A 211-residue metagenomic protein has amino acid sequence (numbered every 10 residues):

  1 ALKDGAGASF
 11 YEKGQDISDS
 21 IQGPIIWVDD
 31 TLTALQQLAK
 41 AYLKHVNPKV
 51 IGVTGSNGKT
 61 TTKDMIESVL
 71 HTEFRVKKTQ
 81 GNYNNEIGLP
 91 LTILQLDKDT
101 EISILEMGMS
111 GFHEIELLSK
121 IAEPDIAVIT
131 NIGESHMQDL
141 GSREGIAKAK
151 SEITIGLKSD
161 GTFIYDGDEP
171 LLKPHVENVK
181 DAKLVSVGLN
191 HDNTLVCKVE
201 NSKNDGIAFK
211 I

Functional and structural regions predicted by a protein language model:
A1, L89, T130, F209-K210: Residue-level signature of catalytic and energy-coupling elements of molecular machines, predominantly ATP/GTP-dependent
A1-Q37: N-terminal leader/targeting and accessory segments in enzymes
F10-I17, G167-L171, L189-N190: Short, polar loop motifs at secondary-structure junctions
D19, K44-H45, K203: Short, flexible hinge/linker loops that cap or flank conserved catalytic cores
P24-I26, K77, V185, L195: Structural signal for short hydrophobic segments within the conserved structured cores of catalytic domains across
W27, T33-G167, L171-K180: Phosphate-binding loop of NTP-binding sites
R143-A147, E177, D181-I211: Adenine nucleotide phosphate-binding catalytic loops in nucleotide-utilizing enzymes
